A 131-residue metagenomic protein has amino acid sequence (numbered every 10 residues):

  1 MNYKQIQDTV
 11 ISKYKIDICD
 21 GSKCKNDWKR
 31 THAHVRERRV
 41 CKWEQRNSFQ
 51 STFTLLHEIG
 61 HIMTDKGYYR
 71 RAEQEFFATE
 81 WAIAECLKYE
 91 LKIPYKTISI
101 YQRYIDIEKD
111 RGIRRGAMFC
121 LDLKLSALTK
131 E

Functional and structural regions predicted by a protein language model:
M1-S22, E80, D122, A127: A metal-dependent hydrolase signature that marks the N-terminal structural subdomain at the beginning of catalytic folds
I6-V10, E58, E85: Charge-rich, solvent-exposed alpha-helical interaction surfaces
D8-F49, I62: Active-site scaffold of zinc-dependent metalloenzymes
R46-N47, L87-E131: Long, well-structured alpha-helical subdomains associated with metal-dependent extracellular/ecto-lumenal hydrolases
F49-Q50, T54, A72-E73: Short, conserved micro-motifs enriched in small and acidic residues
F53-K66: Active-site recognition of the HExxH zinc-binding catalytic motif
Y69: Short, structured beta-strand-loop surface elements
E73-K88: An active-site-proximal "capping" alpha-helix that borders the catalytic cofactor pocket
